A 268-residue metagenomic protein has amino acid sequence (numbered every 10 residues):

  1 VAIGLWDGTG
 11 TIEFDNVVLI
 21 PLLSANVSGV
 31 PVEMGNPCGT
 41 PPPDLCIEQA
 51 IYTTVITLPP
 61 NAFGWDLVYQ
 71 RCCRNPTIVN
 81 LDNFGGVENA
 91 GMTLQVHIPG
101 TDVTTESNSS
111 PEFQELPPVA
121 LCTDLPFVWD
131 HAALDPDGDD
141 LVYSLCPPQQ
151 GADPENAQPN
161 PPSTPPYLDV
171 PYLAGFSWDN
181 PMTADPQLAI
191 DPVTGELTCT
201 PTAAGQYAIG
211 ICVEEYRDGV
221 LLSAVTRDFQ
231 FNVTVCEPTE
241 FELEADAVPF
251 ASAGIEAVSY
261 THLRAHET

Functional and structural regions predicted by a protein language model:
V1-E256: Long, compositionally biased, intrinsically disordered segments
T261-T268: Conserved small/polar residues in nucleotide/adenosyl-binding loops
